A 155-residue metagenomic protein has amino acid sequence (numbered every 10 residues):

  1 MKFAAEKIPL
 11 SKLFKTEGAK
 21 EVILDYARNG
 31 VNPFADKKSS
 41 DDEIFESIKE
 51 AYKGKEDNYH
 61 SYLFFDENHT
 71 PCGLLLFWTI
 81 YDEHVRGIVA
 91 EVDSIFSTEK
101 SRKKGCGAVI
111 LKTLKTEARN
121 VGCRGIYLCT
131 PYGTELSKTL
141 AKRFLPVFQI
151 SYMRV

Functional and structural regions predicted by a protein language model:
M1-E21: Conserved N-terminal entry element of GNAT/NAT acetyltransferase domains
A27-E50: Conserved GNAT-fold acetyl-CoA-binding loop/helix
K49-L63: A short helix-loop-beta-strand connector motif used in the catalytic cores of GNAT acetyltransferases and, in some
L63, T70-T79: Conserved beta-strand in the GNAT
Y81-V92: A conserved beta-turn-beta hairpin within the catalytic core of GNAT-like acetyltransferases that forms part
D93-K103: A short, internal acetyl-CoA/4′-phosphopantetheine-binding micro-motif in the GNAT/acyltransferase core
R102-T116: Conserved acetyl-CoA-binding loop-helix of GNAT-fold acetyltransferases
I126-K138, V155: Conserved beta-strand-loop-alpha-helix junction that forms the acyl-donor binding cleft
